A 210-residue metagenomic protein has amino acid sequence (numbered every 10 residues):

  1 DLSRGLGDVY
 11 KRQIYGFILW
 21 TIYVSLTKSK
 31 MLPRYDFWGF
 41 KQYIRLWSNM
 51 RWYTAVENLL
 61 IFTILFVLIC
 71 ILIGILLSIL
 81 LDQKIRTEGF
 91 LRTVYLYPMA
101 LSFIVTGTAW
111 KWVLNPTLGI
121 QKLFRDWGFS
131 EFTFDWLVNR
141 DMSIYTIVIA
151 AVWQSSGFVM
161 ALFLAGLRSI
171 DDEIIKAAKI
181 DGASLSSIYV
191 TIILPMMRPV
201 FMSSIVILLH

Functional and structural regions predicted by a protein language model:
D1: Short helix/loop segment flanking the catalytic signature motif in cyclic-nucleotide metabolism enzymes
R4-H210: A structural signal for multi-pass alpha-helical bundles of membrane permease subunits that mediate small-molecule
